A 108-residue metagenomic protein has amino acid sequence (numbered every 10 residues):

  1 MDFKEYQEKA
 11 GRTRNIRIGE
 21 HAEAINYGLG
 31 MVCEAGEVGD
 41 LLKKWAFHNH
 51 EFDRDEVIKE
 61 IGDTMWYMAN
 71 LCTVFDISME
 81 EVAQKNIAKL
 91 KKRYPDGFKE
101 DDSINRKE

Functional and structural regions predicted by a protein language model:
M1-E108: Flexible "arm" and connector segments at domain edges
